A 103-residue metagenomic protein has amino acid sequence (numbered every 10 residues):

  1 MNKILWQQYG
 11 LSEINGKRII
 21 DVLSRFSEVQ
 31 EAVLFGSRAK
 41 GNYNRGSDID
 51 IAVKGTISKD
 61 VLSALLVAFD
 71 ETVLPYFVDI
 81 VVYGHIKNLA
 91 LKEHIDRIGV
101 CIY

Functional and structural regions predicted by a protein language model:
M1-E31, A39-R45, K54-Y103: Catalytic core of pol beta-like nucleotidyltransferases
